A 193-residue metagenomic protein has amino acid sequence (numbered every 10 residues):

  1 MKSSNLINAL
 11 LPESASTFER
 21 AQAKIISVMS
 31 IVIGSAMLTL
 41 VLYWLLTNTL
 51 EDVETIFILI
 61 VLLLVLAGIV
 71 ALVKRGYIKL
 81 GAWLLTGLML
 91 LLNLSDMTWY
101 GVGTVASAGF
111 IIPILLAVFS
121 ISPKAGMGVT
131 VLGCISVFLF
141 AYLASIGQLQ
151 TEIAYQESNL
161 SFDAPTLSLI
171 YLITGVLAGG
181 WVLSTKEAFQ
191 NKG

Functional and structural regions predicted by a protein language model:
M1-A82, A178-E187, N191: N-terminal juxtamembrane segment and adjoining first transmembrane helix
K24-I31, V53-L63, I78-L115, Y142: Individual alpha-helical transmembrane segments in multi-pass integral membrane proteins
M37-Y43, A82-S107, P123-G179: Hydrophobic transmembrane alpha-helices
G109-I111, V137, G193: Broad hydrophobic/π-residue packing in well-ordered secondary structure
L116, G175, V182: Short, flexible active-site loop motifs that bind/organize anionic cofactors or intermediates
